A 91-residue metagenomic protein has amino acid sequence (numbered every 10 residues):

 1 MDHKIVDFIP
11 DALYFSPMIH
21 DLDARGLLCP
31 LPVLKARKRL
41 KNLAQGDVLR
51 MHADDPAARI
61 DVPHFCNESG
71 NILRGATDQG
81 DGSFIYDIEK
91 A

Functional and structural regions predicted by a protein language model:
M1-V6: Cationic, amphipathic, low-complexity segments that mediate targeting or membrane/lipid association
P10, R25-P30: Short N-terminal leader segment in a subset of presequences, especially plant chloroplast and some mitochondrial
M18-R25, R50: Short amphipathic
D23, H52, D87-E89: Generic structural detector for well-ordered beta-strands
P30-I72: Amphipathic, hydrophobic secondary-structure cores in small proteins
P63-A91: C-terminal structural segments of small proteins and small subunits
